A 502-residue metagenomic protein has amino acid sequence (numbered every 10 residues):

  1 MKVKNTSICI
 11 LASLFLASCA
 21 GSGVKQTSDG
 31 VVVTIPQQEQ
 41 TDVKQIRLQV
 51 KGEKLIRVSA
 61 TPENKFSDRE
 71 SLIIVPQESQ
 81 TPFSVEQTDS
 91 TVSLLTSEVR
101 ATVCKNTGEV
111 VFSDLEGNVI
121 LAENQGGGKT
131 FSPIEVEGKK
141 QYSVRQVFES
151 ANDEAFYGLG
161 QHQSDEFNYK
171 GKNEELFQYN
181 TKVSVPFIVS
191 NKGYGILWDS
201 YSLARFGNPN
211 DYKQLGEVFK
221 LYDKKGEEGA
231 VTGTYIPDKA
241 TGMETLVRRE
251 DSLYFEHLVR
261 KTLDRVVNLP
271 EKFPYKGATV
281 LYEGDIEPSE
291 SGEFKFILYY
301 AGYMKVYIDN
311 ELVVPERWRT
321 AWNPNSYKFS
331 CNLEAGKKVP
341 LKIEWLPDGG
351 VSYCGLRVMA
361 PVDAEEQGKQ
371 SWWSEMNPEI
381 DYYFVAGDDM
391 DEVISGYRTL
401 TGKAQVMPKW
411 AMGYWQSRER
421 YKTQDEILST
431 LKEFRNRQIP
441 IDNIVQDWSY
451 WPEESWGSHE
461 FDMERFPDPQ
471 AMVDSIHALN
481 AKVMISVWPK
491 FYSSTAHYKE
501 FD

Functional and structural regions predicted by a protein language model:
A17-S18: C-terminal motif of bacterial Sec signal peptides marking the signal peptidase cleavage site
Q37-E39, V50, P62, I286-P288 (+2 more regions): Non-cytosolic beta-sheet module surface loops
Q49-S93, T130-S132: A low-complexity, Ser/Thr/Gly/Pro-enriched, surface-exposed linker/loop concept that marks segments flanking
V50, V189, F273-F294, F329-K338: Extracellular and analogous surface-interaction loops
D68-S84, N268, I308-F329: Solvent-exposed beta-strand/loop surfaces of large extracellular or lumenal domains
Q87-G226, G242-E244, F294-L298, Y303 (+5 more regions): Catalytic and substrate-binding clefts that recognize carbohydrates or anionic sugar/phosphate headgroups
G216-E290, E379-V406: Extended carbohydrate-recognition surfaces in non-catalytic/accessory domains of CAZymes and lectin-like proteins
L312-W318, W322-P324, K403-D502: Aromatic-lined carbohydrate-binding/catalytic grooves of carbohydrate-active enzymes
